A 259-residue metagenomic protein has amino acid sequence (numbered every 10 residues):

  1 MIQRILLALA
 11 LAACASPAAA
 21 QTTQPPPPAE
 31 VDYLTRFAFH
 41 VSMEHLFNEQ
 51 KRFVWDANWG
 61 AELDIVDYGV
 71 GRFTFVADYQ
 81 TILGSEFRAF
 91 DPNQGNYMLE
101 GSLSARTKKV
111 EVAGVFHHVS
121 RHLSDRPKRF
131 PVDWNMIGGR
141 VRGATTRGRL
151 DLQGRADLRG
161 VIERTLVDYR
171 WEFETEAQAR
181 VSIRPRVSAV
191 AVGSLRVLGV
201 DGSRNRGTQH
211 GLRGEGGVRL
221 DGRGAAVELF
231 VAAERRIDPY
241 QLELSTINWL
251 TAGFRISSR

Functional and structural regions predicted by a protein language model:
M1-Q24, R259: Cleavable N-terminal export/targeting peptides
Q21-R259: Transmembrane beta-barrel domains of bacterial outer-membrane proteins
